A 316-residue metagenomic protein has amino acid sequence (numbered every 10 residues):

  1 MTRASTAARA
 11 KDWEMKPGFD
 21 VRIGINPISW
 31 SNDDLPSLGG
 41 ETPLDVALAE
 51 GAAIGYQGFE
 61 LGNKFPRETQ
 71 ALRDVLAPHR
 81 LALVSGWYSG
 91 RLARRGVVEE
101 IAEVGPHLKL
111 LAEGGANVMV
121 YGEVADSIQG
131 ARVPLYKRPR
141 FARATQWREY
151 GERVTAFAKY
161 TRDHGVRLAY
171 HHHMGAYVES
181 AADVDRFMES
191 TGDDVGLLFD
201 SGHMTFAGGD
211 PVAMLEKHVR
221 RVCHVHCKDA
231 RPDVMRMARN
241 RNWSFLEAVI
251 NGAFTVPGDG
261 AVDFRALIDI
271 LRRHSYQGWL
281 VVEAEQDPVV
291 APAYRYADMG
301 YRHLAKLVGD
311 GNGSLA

Functional and structural regions predicted by a protein language model:
A8-D12, V97-G196, L315: Active-site acidic/histidine proton-transfer and metal-coordination neighborhood in alpha/beta enzyme cores
W13-D20, L48-A53, P66-S85, A102-A116 (+4 more regions): Acidic (Asp/Glu)-rich catalytic clusters
D20-G24, G58, A82-S85, N117-V120 (+4 more regions): Structural preference for beta-strand elements that scaffold enzyme active sites
I25, G51, F59, L76 (+7 more regions): Conserved, mostly hydrophobic/aromatic
I28-W30, G62-K64, Y88-A93, V124-D126 (+5 more regions): Active-site beta-loop-alpha junctions enriched in small/polar residues
S29-P43, R91-E100, P139-Q146, T255-G258: Active-site mouth loops of central-metabolism enzymes
L38-T42, A125-Y136, M235-E247: Short, flexible, mixed-charge acidic loops at enzyme active sites
F59, G151-A261, G309-L315: Acidic/histidine-rich catalytic cores of soluble enzymes
